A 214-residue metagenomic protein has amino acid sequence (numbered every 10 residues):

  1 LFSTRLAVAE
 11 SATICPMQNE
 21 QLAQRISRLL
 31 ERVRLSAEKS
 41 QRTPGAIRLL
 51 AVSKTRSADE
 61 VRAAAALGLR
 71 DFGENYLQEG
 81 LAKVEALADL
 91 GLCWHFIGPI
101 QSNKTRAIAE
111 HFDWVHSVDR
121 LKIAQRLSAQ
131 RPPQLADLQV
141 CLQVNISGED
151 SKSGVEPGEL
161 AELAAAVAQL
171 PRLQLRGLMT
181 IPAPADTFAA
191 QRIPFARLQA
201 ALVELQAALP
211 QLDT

Functional and structural regions predicted by a protein language model:
A7-A12: Acidic, Ala/Val/Gly-enriched low-complexity intrinsically disordered segments
M17-T214: Conserved alpha/beta-domain cores
